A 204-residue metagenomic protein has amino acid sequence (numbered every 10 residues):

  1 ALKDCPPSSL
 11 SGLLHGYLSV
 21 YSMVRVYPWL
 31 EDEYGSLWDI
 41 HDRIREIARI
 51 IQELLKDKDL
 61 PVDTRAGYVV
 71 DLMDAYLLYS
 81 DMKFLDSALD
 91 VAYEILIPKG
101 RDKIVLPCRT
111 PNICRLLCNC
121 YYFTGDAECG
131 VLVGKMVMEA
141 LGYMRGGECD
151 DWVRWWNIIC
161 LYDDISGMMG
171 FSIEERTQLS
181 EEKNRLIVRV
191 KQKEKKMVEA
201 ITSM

Functional and structural regions predicted by a protein language model:
A1-M204: Glycan-recognition and catalytic cores of secretory/periplasmic carbohydrate-active enzymes
